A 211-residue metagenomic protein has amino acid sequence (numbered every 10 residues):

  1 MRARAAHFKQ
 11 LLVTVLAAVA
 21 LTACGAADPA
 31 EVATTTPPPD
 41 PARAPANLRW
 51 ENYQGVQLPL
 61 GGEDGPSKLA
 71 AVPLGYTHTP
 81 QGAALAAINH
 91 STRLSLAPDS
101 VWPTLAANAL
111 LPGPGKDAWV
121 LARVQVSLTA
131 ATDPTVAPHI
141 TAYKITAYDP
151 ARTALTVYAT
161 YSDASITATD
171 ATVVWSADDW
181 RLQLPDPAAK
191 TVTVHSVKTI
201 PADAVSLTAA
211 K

Functional and structural regions predicted by a protein language model:
R2-L12: Bacterial N-terminal signal peptides that target proteins for export
A20-A23: C-terminal motif of bacterial Sec signal peptides marking the signal peptidase cleavage site
G25-D28: Bacterial signal peptide processing site
A42, L184-K211: Low-complexity, intrinsically disordered terminal/linker segments enriched in charged and Gly/Pro repeats
Q54-S127: Core segments of small alpha/beta cavity-forming domains
L111, G115, V120-D163: Surface-exposed, charged secondary-structure patches
A142-Y143, T169-V174: Hydrophobic/aromatic beta-strand elements that line small-molecule binding cavities or substrate pockets in beta-rich
V174-D178, Q183: Mixed-charge, glycine-accented linear interaction segment located at domain edges/termini
